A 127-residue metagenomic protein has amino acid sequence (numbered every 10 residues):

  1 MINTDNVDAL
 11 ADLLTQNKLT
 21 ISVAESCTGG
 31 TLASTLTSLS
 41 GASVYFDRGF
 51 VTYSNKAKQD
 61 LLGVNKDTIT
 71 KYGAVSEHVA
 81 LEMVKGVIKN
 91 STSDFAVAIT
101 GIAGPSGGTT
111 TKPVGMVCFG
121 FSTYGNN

Functional and structural regions predicted by a protein language model:
M1-N127: Short alpha-helical segments enriched in small residues
